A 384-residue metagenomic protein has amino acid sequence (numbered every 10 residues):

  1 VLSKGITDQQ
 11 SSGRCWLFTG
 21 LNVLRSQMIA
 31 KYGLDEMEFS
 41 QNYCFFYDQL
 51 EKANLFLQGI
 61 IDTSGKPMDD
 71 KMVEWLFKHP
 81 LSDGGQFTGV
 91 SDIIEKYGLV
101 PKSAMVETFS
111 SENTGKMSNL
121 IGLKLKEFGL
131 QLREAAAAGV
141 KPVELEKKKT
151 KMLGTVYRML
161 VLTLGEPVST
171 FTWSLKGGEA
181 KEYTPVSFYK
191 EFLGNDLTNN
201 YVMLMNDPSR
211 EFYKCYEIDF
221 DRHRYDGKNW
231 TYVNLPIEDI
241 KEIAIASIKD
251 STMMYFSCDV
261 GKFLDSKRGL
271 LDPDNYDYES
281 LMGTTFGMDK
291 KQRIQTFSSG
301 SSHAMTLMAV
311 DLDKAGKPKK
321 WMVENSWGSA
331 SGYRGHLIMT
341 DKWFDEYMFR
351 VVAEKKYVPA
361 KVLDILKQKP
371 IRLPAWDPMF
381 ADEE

Functional and structural regions predicted by a protein language model:
V1-G5: N-terminal regions that are enriched for targeting/export leaders and immediately downstream pro/stem segments
Q10-L24, L81-T88, H303: Active-site nucleophilic cysteine motif
L17, Y43-F46, V90-D92, P101-A104 (+3 more regions): Structural recognition of the beta-strand scaffold that forms the well-ordered cores of secreted hydrolase catalytic
G20-I29, E95, L99, K249: Sec-exported extracytoplasmic/periplasmic mature domains
N22-V23, Q49-K52, P101, S110 (+3 more regions): Solvent-exposed loop/turn segments at secondary-structure junctions within structured extracellular/periplasmic domains
Q27-Q41, K317: Phosphate-handling active-site elements
Q41-S174: Papain-like cysteine protease catalytic cores
V140-E384: Active-site signature of cysteine proteases
